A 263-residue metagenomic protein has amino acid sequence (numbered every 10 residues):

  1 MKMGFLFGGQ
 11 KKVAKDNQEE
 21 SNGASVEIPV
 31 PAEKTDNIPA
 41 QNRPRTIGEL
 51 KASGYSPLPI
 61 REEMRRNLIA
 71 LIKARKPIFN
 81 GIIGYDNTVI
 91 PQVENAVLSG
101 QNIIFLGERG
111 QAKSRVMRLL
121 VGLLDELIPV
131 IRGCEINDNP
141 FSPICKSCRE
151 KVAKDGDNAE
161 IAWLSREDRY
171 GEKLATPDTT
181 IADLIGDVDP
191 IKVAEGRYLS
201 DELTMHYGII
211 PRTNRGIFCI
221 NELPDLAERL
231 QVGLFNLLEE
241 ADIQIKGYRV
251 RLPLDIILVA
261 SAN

Functional and structural regions predicted by a protein language model:
M1-I47: N-terminal accessory segments that target, anchor, or regulate ATP-driven/P-loop NTPase machines and associated
G4, E33-N263: Conserved ASCE/P-loop NTPase catalytic core
